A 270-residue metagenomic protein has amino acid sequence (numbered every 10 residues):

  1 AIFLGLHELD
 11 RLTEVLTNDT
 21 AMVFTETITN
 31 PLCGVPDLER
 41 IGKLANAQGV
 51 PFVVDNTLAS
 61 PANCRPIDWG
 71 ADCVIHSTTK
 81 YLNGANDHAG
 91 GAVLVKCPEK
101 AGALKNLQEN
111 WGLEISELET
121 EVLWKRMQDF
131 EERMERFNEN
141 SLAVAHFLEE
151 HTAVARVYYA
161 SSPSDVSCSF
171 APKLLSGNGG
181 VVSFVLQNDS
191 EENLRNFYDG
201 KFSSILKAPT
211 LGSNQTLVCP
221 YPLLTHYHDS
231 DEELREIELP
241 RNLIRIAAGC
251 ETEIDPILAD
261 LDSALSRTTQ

Functional and structural regions predicted by a protein language model:
A1-A153, Y158, S169: Conserved PLP-enzyme active-site core in the AAT-like
H88-G90, L118, G177-V181, R241-R245: Short, solvent-exposed beta-strand edge segments and adjacent coil->beta transition regions
L104, L194-S203, L258-L265: Short amphipathic alpha-helices in soluble, non-transmembrane regions that often serve as interface/regulatory elements
W111-G112, G200-G212, S263-Q270: A common structural junction motif
L123-E132, G179-N188, R245-G249: Short, well-ordered beta-strand elements within core beta-sheets of diverse protein domains
L142-Q215, D229-R235: Conserved small-domain helix->loop->beta segment predominantly found in fold-type I
N188, E192, V218-Q270: PLP-dependent enzyme catalytic core of the Aspartate aminotransferase-like
